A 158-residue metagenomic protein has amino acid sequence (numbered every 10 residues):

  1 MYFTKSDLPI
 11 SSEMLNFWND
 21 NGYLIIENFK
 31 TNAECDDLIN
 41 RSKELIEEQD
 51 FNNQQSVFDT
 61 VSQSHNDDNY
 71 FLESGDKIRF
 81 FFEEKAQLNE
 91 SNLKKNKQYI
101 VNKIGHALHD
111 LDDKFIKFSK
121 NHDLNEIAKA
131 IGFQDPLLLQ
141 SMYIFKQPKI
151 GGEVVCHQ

Functional and structural regions predicted by a protein language model:
M1-N19, E27-C156: Non-heme Fe(II)-dependent double-stranded beta-helix
